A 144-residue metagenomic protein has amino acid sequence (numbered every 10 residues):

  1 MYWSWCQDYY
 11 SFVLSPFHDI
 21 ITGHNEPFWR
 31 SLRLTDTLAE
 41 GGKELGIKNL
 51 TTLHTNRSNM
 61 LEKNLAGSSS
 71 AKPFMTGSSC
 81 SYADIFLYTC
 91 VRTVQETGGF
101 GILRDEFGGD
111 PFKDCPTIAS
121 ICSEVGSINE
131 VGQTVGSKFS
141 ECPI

Functional and structural regions predicted by a protein language model:
W3-S123: GST-like fold's C-terminal all-alpha helical module
E124-I144: C-terminal helix/juxtamembrane-tail motif
